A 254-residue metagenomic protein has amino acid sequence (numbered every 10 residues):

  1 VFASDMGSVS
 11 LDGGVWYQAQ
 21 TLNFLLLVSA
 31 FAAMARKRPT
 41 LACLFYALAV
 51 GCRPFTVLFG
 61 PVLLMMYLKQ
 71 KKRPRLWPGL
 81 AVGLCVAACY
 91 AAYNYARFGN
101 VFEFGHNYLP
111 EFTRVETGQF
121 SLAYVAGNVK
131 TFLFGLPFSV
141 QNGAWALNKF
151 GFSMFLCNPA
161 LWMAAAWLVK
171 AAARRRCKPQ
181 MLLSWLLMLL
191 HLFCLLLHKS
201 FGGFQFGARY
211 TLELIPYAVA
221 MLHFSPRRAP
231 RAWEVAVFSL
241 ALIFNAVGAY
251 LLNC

Functional and structural regions predicted by a protein language model:
V1-C254: Membrane-proximal envelope and lipid/glycan-remodeling enzymes
